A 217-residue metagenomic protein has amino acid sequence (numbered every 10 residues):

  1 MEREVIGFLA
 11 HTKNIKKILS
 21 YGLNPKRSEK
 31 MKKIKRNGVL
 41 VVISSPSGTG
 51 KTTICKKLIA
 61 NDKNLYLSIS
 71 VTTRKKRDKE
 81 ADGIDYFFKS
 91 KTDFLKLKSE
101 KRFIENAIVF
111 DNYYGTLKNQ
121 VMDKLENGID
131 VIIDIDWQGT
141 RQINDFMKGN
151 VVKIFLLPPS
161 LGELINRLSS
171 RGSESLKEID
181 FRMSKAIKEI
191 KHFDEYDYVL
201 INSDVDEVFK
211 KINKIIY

Functional and structural regions predicted by a protein language model:
N14-L23, R27-V39: Extreme N-terminal, non-catalytic leader segments that precede Walker-type/kinase nucleotide-binding cores
I15, K32-K35, N166, S170-E174 (+1 more regions): NTP-dependent small-molecule kinase module
I43: Hydrophobic anchor at the beta1->P-loop junction of P-loop NTPases
S47: The conserved Walker
K51: Conserved lysine of the Walker
T72-V131, W137-Q138: ATP-dependent small-molecule kinase phosphotransfer cores that center on conserved nucleotide phosphate-binding segments
V131-D136, M147-S169: Conserved phosphate-donor/acceptor-positioning beta-strand/loop module used by diverse small-molecule
